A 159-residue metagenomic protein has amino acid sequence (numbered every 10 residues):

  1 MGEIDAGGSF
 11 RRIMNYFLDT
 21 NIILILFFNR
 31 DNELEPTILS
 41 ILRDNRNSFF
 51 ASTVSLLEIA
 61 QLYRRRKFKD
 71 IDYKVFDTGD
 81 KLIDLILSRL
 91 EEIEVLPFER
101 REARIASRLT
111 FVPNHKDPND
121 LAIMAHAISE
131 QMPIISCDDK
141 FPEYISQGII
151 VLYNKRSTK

Functional and structural regions predicted by a protein language model:
M1-A51, F68-I83, R156-K159: Short, well-structured N-terminal submotif of metal-dependent ribonuclease cores
G2-I13, M124-K159: Acidic, PIN/NYN-like endoribonuclease modules and their adjacent C-terminal/linker elements
I22-I23, S55-L56, E102, I123 (+1 more regions): Alpha-helix capping/helix-boundary segments
F27-F28, Y63, T110, I145-S146: Short, flexible helix/strand-to-coil boundary loops that buttress conserved ligand/catalytic motifs in alpha/beta
S48, E92-E94, G148-I150: Conserved beta-strand segments of alpha/beta enzyme cores
A51-V54, F98: Short glycine/serine/threonine-enriched helix-capping/active-site loop that flanks the nucleotide-sugar donor pocket
I59: Phosphate/NTP-binding elements of NTP-utilizing enzymes
R89-C137: Active-site neighborhoods of divalent-metal-dependent phosphate/nucleic-acid chemistry enzymes
